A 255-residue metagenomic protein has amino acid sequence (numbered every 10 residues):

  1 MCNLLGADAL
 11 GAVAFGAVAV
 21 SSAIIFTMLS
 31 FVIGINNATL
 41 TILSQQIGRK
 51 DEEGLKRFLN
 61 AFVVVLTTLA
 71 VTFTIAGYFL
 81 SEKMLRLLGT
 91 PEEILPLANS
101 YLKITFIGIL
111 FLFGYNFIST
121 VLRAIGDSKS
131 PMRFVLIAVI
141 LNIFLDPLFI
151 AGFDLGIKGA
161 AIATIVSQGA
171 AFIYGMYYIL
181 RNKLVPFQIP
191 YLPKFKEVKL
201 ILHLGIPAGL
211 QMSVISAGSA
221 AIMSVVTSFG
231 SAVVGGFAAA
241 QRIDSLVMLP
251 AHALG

Functional and structural regions predicted by a protein language model:
M1, T27, F31, T67-F79 (+9 more regions): Generic alpha-helical transmembrane segments of integral inner-membrane proteins, especially permease/transport modules
M1-G16, L85-E92, L148-D154, S213-L246: Helix-terminus/linker motif at the lipid-water interface of multi-pass membrane proteins
N3, G77, T120, D146 (+5 more regions): Structural signal for membrane-spanning alpha-helices in multi-pass inner-membrane proteins, emphasizing helix cores
F15-I75, L112-P131, M223, F237-G255: Small-residue-rich hydrophobic transmembrane alpha-helices
A19-S22, L66, L102-T105, I109 (+6 more regions): Residue-level recognition of transmembrane alpha-helices in multi-pass small-molecule transporters/permeases
I33-N36, I104-R123, P131-N142, A160-I173 (+1 more regions): Short runs within selected transmembrane alpha-helices of multi-pass transporters and secretion channels
L43-L110, G152-I206: Short alpha-helical transmembrane segments in multi-pass integral membrane proteins
L102-F106, K129-L136, Y174-Y177, P193-A221 (+2 more regions): Hydrophobic faces of transmembrane alpha-helices in multi-pass small-molecule transporters and flippases across diverse
